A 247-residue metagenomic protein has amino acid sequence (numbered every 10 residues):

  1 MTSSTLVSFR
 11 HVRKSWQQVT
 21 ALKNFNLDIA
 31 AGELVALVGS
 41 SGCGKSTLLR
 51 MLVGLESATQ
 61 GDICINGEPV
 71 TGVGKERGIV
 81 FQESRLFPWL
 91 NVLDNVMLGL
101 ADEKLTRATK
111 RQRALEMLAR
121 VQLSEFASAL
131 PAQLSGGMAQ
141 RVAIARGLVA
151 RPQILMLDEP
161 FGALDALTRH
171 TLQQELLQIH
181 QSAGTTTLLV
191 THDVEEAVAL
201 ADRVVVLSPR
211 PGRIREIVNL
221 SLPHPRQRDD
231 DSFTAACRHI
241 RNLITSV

Functional and structural regions predicted by a protein language model:
V38-S40: The feature captures the beta-strand-to-loop junction immediately N-terminal to the Walker
V53: Helix-to-loop junction immediately C-terminal to a conserved catalytic motif
V80, I144: Hydrophobic anchor residue at the start of the ABC signature
L93-A101, R111, N219: Short helical segment in ABC ATPase nucleotide-binding domains corresponding to the A-loop/adjacent helical element
M97, A108-F126, Q178: Conserved ABC ATPase "signature" region
A129-A132, A150: Conserved signature/switch motifs of ABC ATPase nucleotide-binding domains
